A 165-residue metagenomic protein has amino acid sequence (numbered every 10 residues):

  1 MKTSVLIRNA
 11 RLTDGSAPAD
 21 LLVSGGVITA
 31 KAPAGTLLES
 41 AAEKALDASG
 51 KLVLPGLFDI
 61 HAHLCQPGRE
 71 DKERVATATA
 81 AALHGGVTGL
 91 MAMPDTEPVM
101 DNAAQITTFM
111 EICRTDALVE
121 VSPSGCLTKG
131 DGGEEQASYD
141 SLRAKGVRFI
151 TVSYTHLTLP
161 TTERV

Functional and structural regions predicted by a protein language model:
M1-P55: Histidine-rich, glycine-flanked metal-binding segment
A10, G26, G50, H61 (+4 more regions): Divalent metal-coordination and catalytic microenvironments
A48-C113: Metal-associated gating/positioning segment near the N- to mid-region
H63-C65, D95-T96, S124-G130, S153-Y154: Active-site beta-loop-alpha junctions enriched in small/polar residues
K72-T79, G132-S141: Short, acidic/polar
M110-D116, D140-A144: Acidic (Asp/Glu)-rich catalytic clusters
T115-S124: A glycine-rich helix N-cap at a beta->alpha junction
T155-T161: Conserved small/polar residues in nucleotide/adenosyl-binding loops
